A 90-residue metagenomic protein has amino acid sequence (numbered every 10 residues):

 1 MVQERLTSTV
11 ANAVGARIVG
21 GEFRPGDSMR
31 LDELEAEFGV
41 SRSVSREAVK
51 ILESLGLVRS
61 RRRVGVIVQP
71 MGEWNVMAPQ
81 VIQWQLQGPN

Functional and structural regions predicted by a protein language model:
M1-N90: Short linear motifs at protein or domain termini
